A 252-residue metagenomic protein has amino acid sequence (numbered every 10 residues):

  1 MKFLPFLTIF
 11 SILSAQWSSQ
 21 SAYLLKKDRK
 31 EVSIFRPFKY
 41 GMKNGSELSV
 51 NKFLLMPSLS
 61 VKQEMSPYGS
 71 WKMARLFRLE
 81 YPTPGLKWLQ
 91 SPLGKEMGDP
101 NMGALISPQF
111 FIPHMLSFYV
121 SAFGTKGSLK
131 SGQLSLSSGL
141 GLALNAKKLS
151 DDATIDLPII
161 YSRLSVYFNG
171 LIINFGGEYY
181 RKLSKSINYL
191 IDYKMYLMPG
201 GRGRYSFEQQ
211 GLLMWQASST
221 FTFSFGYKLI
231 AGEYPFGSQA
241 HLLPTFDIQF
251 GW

Functional and structural regions predicted by a protein language model:
M1-Q20: Cleavable N-terminal export/targeting peptides
I9-S11, P67, L183: Short, structurally constrained coil/turn elements that cap an alpha-helix or connect an alpha-helix to the following
S14-S33, H241, Q249: Outer-membrane beta-barrel biogenesis signature
L24, R29-F38, M42-L55, L59-V61 (+8 more regions): Transmembrane beta-strand segments that form the barrel wall of outer-membrane beta-barrel proteins
K52-K148, S186: Gram-negative (and chloroplast) outer-membrane scaffold detector with strong preference for beta-barrel transmembrane
G103, P113-W252: Outer-membrane beta-barrel transmembrane domain signature
